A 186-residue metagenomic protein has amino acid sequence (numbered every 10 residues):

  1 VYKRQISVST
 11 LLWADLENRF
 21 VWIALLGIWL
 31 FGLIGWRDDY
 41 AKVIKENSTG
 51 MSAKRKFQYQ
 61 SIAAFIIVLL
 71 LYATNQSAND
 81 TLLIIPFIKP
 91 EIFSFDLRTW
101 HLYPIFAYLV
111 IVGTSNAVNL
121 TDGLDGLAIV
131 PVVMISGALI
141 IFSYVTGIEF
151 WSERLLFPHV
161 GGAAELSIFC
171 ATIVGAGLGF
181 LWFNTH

Functional and structural regions predicted by a protein language model:
K3-L33, I67-L69, A73, A78-L83 (+3 more regions): Alpha-helical transmembrane segments
E17-L25, I44-Y59: Membrane-interfacial loop-to-helix junctions in multi-pass inner-membrane proteins
F31-A41, K45: Alpha-helical transmembrane segments within multi-pass membrane transporters and channels
W36-R37, K54, Q58, L120 (+1 more regions): Alpha-helical architecture
R37, A41, I62, L124: Active-site His/Glu-centered metal-binding helix of metallohydrolases
K42-S52, P86-F95: Membrane interface segments of multi-pass transport proteins and intramembrane proteases
M51-A63, D125-P131: Alpha-helical transmembrane segments and their helix-start/interface "positive-inside/aromatic belt" motifs in integral
